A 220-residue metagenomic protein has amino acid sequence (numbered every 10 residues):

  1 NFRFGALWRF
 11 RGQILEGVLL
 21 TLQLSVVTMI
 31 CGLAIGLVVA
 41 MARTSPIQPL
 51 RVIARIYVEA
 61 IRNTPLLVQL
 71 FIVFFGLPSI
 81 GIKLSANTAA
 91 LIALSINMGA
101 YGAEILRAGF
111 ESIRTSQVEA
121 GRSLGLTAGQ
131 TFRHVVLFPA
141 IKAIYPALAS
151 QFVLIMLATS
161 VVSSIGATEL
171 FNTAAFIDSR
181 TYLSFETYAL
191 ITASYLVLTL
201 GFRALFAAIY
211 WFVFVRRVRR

Functional and structural regions predicted by a protein language model:
N1-R220: Transmembrane alpha-helices and adjacent helix-loop boundaries
